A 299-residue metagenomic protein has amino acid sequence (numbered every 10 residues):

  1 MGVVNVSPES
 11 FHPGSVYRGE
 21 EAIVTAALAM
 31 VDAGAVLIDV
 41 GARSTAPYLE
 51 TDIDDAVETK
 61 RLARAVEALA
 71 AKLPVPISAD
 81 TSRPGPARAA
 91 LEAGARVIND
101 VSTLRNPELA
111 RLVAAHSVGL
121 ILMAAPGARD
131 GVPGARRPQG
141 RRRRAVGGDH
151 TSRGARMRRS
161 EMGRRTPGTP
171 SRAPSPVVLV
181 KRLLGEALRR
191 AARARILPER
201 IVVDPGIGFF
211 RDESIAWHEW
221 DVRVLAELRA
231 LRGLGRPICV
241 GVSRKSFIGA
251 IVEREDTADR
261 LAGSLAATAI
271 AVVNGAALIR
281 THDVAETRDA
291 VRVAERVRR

Functional and structural regions predicted by a protein language model:
M1, N5-S7: Glycine-rich phosphate/adenosyl-contacting loop at the front of the ribokinase-like
V4, M30, G34, D80 (+4 more regions): Conserved, mostly hydrophobic/aromatic
P8-A26, T45-A68, P74, P84 (+5 more regions): Active-site-adjacent loop and "lid" segments of alpha/beta metabolic enzymes
T25-G41: Catalytic domains of carbohydrate-active enzymes, especially glycoside hydrolases
V40, I77-A79: Short beta-strand/loop segment that forms part of the nucleotide-sugar
V40-R43, D204-I207: Glycine-rich beta-strand-to-loop/alpha-helix junction loops that act as flexible
